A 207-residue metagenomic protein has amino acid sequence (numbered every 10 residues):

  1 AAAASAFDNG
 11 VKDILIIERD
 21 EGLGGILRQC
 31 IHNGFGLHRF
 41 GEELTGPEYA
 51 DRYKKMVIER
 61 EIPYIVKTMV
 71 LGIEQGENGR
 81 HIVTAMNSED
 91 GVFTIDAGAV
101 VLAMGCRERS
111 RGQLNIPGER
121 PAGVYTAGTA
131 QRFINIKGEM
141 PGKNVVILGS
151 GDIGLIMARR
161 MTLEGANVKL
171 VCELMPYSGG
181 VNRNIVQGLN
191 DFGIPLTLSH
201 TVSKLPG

Functional and structural regions predicted by a protein language model:
A1-H38, D51-R52, M56-T68: N-terminal cofactor/phosphate-binding cores enriched in small/glycine residues, especially glycine-rich loops such as
A1-I17, C106-P176: Rossmann-like dinucleotide/flavin-binding elements
A6-N9, L23, C30-N33, M56 (+8 more regions): Change "in soluble alpha/beta enzymes" to "in soluble alpha/beta proteins
F7-D8, G41-Y49, E89-F93, G98 (+5 more regions): Catalytic cores of large soluble enzymes that bind and process phosphate-bearing ligands
E18-D20, I31, K67-M69, A85-S88 (+9 more regions): Fold-independent oxyanion-binding glycine-rich loops and adjacent beta-strand/coil segments at enzyme active sites
D20-T45, E108, Q113-G123, G179-V186 (+1 more regions): Conserved N-terminal glycine-rich FAD pyrophosphate-binding loop of Rossmann-like flavoproteins
D51-N87, I95, T162-G207: A Rossmann-like FAD-binding core segment of flavoenzymes
Y53-N144: FAD-binding core/adjacent interface of flavoenzyme oxidoreductases
